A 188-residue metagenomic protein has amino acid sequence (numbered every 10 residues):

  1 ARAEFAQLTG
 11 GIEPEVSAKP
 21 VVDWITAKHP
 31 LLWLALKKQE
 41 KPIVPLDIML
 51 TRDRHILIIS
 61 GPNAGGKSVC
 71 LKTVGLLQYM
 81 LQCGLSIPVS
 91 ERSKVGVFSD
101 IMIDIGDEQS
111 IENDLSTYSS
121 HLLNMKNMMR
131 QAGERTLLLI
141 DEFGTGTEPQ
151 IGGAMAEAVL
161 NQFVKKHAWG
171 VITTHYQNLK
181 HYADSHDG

Functional and structural regions predicted by a protein language model:
A1-E4: Extended, charged alpha-helical coiled-coil/arm scaffolds that mediate oligomerization and mechanical coupling in large
T9-G11, S17-G188: ATPase nucleotide-binding head domains, primarily ABC-like/P-loop NTPase cores
